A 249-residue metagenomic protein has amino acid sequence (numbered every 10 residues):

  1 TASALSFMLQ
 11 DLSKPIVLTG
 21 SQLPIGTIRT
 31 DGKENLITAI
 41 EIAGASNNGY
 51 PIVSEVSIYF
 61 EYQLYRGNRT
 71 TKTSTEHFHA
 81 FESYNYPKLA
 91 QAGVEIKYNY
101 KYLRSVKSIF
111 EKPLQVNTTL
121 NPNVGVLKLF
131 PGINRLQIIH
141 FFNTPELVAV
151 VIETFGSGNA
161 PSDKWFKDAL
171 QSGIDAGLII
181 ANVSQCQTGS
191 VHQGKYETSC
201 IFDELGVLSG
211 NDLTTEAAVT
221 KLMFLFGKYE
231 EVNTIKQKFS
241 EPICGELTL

Functional and structural regions predicted by a protein language model:
T1-K14, S162-A169, T198: Short Gly/Thr/Asp-enriched flexible loops that form oxyanion-binding sites at enzyme active sites
D11-P15, P51-E55, E61, N121-V124 (+2 more regions): Short coil/turn connectors at secondary-structure junctions
S13-P24, I201-G206: Glycine/charged-rich beta-loop-alpha catalytic/anionic-binding loops adjacent to active sites
L18-E95: Internal gly/pro-rich beta-alpha loop/helix module that stabilizes soluble enzyme cofactors or their anionic handles
S21, Q63, L129, F155 (+1 more regions): Active-site metal-binding loops of divalent metal-dependent hydrolases
D31-I37, P51, Y84, P122 (+5 more regions): Conserved active-site and cofactor/substrate-binding residues in soluble primary-metabolism enzymes
R66-S157, S162, P242-L249: Accessory alpha-helical/coil subdomains and C-terminal extensions that flank or cap enzyme catalytic cores
T154-L249: C-terminal non-catalytic interaction/assembly regions of soluble proteins
